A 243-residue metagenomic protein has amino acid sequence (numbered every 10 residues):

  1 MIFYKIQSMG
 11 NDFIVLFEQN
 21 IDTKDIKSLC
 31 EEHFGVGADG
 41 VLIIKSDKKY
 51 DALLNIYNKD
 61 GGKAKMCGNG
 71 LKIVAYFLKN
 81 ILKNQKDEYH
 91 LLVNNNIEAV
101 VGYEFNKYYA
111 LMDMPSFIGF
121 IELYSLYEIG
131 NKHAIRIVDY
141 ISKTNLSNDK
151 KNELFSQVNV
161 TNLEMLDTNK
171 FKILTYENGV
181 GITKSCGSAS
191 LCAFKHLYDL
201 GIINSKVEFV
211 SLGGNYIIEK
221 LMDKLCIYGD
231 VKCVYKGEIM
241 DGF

Functional and structural regions predicted by a protein language model:
M1-E104, S125-Y127, I135-F243: A glycine-rich beta-to-alpha transition motif near the start of alpha/beta enzyme domains, typified by
N95-G119: Extended Lys/Arg-rich, glycine-bearing segments that form polyanion-binding/interaction patches within enzyme domains
D113-L123, K143-L146: Active-site glycine-rich loop that binds ribose-phosphate moieties when present
